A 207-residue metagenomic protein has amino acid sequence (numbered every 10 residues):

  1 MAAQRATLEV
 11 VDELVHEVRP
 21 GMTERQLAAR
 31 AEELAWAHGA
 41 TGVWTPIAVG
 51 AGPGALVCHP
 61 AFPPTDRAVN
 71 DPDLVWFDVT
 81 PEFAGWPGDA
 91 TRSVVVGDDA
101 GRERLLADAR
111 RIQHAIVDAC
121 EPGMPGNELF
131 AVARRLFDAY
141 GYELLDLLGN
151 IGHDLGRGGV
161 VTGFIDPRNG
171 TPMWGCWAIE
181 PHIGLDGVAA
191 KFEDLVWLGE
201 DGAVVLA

Functional and structural regions predicted by a protein language model:
M1-A207: Active-site neighborhoods and metal-handling regions in enzymes and metal-associated proteins
